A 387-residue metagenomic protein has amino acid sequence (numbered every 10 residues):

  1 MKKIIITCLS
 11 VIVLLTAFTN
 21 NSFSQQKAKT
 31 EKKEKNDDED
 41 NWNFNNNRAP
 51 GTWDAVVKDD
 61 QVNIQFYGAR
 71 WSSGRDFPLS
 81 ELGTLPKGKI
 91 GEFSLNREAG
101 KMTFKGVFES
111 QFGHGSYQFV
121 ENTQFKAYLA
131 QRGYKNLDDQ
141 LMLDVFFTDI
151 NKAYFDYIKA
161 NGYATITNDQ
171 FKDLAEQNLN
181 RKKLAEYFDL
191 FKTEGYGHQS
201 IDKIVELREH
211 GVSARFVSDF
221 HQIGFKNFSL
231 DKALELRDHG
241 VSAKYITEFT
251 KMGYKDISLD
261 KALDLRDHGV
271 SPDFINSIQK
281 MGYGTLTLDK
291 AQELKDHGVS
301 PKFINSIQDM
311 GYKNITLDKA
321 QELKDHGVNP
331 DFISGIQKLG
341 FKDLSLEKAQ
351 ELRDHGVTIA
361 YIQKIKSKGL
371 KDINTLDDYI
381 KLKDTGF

Functional and structural regions predicted by a protein language model:
M1-Q26: Bacterial Sec-dependent N-terminal signal peptides
N20-F387: General marker for long, soluble alpha-helical cores
